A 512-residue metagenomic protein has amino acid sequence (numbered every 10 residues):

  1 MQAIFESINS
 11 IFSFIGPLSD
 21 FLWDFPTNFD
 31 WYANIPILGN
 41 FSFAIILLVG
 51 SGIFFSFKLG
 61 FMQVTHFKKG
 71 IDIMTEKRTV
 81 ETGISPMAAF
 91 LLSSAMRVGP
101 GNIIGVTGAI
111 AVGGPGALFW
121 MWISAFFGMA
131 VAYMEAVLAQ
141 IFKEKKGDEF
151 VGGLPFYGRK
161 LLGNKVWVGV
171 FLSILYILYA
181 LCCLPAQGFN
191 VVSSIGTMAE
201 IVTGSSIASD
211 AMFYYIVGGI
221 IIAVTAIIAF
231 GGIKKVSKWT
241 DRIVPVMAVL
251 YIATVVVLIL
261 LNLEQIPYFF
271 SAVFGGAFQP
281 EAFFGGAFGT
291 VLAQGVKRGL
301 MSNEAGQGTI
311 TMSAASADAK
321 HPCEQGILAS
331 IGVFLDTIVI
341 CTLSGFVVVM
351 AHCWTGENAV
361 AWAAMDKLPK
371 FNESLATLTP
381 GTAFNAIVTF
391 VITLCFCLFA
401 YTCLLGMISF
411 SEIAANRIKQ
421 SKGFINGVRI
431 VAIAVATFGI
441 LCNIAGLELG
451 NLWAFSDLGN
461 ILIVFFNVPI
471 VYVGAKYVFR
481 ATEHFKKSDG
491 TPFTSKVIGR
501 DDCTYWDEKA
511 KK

Functional and structural regions predicted by a protein language model:
M1-P100, I110-G116, G128, T437 (+1 more regions): N-terminal alpha-helical transmembrane segments of multi-pass membrane transport and channel/translocase proteins
P36-K69, A111-F150, V168, D336-L343 (+2 more regions): Extracellular loop-to-transmembrane helix junctions
L47-S51, F55-I71, Y176, V192-I195 (+6 more regions): Membrane-interface loop-to-helix entry segments
S51-S56, S94-A95, S124-D148, L154-P155 (+2 more regions): Helix-loop-helix module between adjacent transmembrane segments
L59-Q63, N102-V106, P115, C182-S194 (+6 more regions): Transmembrane helix-loop junctions in multi-pass membrane proteins
F61-P86, G108, G114-L118, A130-G163 (+3 more regions): Flexible loop linkers connecting adjacent transmembrane helices in multi-pass alpha-helical membrane transporters
V80-V112, L138-I141, G147-P155, R159 (+2 more regions): Alpha-helical membrane segments and immediately flanking helix-loop junctions that form or couple to the substrate/ion
Y133-K143, G147, V256-A272, P280-F283 (+3 more regions): Extracellular/periplasmic helix-exit of transmembrane alpha-helices
